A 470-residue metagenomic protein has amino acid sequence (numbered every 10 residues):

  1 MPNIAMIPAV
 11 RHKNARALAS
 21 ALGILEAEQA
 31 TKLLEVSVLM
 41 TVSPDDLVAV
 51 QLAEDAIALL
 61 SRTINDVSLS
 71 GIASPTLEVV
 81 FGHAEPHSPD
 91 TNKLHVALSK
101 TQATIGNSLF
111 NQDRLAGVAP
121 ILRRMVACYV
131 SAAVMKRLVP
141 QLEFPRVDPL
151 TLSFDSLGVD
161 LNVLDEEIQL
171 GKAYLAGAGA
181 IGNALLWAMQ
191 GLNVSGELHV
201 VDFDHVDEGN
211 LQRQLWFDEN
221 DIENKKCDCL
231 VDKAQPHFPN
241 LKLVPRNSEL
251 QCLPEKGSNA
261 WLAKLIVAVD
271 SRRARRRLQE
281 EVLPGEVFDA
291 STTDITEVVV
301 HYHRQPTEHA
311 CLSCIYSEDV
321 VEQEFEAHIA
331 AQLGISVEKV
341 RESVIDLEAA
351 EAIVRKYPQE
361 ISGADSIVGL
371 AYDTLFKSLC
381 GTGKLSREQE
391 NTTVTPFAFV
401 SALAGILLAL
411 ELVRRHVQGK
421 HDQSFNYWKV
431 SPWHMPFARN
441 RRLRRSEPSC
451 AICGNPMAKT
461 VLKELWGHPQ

Functional and structural regions predicted by a protein language model:
M1-D46, S61-N65, S70, E143-S195 (+3 more regions): Phosphate-binding loop/pocket of nucleotide- and phosphate-handling active sites
M1-V147: N-terminal ligand-binding/catalytic initiation module
V48-D55, S61-D66, S70-A73, V194-P239: Glycine-rich phosphate-binding loop and adjoining beta1-alpha1-beta2 segment of Rossmann-like nucleotide-binding folds
Q51, D55, A188, K256 (+2 more regions): A short acidic, amphipathic alpha-helical/loop segment
L77-T104, K264-P306: ADP-ribose/adenylate-binding Rossmann-like module
S108-P149, S153, V298, Q305-Y427: Adenosine-phosphate binding glycine-rich loop
Q235-L253: S-adenosyl-L-methionine
C252-W261: Short amphipathic alpha-helix with an adjacent loop that forms part of the alpha/beta core around
